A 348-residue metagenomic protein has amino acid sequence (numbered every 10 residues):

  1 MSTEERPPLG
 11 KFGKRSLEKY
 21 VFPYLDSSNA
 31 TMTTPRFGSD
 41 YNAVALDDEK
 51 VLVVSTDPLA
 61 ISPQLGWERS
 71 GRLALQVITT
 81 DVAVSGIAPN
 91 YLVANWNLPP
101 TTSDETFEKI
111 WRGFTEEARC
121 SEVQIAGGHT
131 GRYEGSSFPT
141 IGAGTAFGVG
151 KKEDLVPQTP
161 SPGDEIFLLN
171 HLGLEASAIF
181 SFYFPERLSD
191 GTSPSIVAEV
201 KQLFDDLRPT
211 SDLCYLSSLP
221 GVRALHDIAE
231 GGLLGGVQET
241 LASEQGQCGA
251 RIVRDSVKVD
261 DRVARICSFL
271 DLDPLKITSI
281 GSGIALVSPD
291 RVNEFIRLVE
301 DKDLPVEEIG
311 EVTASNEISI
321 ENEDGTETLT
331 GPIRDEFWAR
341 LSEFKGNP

Functional and structural regions predicted by a protein language model:
M1-P348: Helix-biased detector of long, well-ordered alpha-helical tracts
